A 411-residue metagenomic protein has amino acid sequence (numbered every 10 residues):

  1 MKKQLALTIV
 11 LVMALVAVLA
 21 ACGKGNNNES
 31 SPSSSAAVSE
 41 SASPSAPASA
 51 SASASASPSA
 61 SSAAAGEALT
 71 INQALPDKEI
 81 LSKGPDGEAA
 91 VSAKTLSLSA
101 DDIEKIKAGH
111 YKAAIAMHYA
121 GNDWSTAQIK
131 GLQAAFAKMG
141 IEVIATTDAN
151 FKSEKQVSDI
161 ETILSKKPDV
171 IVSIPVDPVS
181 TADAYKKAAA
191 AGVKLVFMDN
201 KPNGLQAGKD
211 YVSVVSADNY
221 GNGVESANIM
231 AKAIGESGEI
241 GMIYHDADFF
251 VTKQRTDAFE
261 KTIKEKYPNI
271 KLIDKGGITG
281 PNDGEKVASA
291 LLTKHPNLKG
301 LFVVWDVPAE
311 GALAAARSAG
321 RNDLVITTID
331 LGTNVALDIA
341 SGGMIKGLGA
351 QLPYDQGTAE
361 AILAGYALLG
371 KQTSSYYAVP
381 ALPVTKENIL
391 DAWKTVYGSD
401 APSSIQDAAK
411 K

Functional and structural regions predicted by a protein language model:
Q4-G25: Sec-dependent N-terminal signal peptides of Gram-positive bacterial secreted proteins and lipoproteins
C22-K411: A residue-level marker of the well-folded mature domains of exported/periplasmic proteins
